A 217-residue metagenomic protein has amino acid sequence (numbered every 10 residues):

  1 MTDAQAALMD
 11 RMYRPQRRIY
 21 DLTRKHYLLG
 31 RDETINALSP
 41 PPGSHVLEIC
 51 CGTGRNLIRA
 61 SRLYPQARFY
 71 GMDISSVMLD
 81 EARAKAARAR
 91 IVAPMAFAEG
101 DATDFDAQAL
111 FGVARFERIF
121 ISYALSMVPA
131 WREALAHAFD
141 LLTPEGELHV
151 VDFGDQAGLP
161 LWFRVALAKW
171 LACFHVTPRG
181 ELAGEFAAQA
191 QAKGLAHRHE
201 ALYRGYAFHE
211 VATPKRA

Functional and structural regions predicted by a protein language model:
M1-S39, R55-R59, R164-K169: Conserved class I S-adenosyl-L-methionine
L8, T23, H149-F208: C-terminal alpha-helical "lid/dimerization" subdomain adjacent to the S-adenosyl-L-methionine
H45, E145-E147: Short glycine-centered segments of the SAM/dcSAM-binding site in methyltransferase folds
L47-I49, T53-D104: Class I SAM-dependent methyltransferase SAM/SAH-binding core
T103-I119: A short acidic, Gly/Pro-enriched loop at the edge of an enzyme's catalytic core that lines a small-molecule cofactor
E117-A130: A short SAM/SAH-binding and catalytic strip from SAM-dependent methyltransferases
R132-P144: A short glycine-rich, Lys/Arg-flanked "PGG" loop and its adjoining helix->strand segment in the class I
E210-A217: C-terminal lobe and adjacent flexible extensions of AdoMet/dcAdoMet transferase-like proteins
